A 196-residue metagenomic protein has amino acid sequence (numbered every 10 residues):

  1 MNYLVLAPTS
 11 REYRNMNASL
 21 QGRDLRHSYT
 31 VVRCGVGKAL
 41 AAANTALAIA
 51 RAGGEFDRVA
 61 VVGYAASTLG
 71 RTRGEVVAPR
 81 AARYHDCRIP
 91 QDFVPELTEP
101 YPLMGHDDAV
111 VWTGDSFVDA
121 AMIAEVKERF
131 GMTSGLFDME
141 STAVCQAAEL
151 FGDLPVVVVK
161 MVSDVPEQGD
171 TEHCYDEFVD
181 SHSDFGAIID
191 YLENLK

Functional and structural regions predicted by a protein language model:
M1-L4, Y29: Extreme N-terminal starter segment of soluble prokaryotic enzymes
L6-P8, V62: Short hydrophobic segments within beta-strands
T9-S10, S141: Helix N-cap/beta->alpha junction signal
E12-M16: Short, charged/polar "capping" segments at the starts of alpha-helices and the immediately preceding loops
G22-K196: Glycine-rich phosphate- or other oxyanion-binding loops that anchor nucleotides, phosphorylated ligands
